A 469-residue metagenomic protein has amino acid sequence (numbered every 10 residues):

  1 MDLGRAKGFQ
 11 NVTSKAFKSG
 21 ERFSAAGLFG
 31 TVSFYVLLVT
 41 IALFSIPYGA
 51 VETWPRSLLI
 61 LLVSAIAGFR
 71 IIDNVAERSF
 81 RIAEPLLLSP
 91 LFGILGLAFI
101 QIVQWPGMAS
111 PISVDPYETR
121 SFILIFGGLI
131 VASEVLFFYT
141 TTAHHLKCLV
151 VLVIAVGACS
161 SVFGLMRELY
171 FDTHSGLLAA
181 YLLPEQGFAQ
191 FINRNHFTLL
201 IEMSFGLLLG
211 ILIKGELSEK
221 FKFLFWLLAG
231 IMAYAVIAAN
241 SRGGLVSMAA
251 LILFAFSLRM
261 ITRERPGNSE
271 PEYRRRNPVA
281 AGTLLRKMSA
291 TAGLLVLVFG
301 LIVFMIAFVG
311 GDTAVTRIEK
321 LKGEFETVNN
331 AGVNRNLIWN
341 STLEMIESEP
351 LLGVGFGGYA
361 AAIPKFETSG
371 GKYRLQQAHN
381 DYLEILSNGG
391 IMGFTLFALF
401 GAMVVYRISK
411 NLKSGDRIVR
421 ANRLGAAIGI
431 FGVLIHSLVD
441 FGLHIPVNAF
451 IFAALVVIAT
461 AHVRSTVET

Functional and structural regions predicted by a protein language model:
M1-A155, G210-W226, F256-F299, N330 (+2 more regions): Transmembrane signal-anchor hairpin modules in multi-pass inner-membrane enzymes, especially those that act on
I41-L43, L227-N240, G432-L438: Membrane-interface alpha helices of multi-pass inner-membrane proteins
A42-V51, N193, E384-G389, N422-A454: Membrane helix-loop boundary segments at the extracytoplasmic
F92-V103, H145-L177, I192, A233-A239: Hydrophobic alpha-helical transmembrane segments
A143, V162-F171, A233-N240, G244 (+3 more regions): A membrane-periplasm/extracellular boundary helix in multi-pass inner-membrane enzymes that assemble envelope glycans
T173-I211, N240-G243, N380-I385: Membrane-interface segments at transmembrane-helix junctions in multi-pass inner-membrane proteins
N193, K322, T327, N334-Q376 (+2 more regions): TM-adjacent membrane-interface loops and short helices in multi-pass inner/ER membrane proteins
F221, I391-L424: Hydrophobic transmembrane alpha-helices and their immediate junctions
